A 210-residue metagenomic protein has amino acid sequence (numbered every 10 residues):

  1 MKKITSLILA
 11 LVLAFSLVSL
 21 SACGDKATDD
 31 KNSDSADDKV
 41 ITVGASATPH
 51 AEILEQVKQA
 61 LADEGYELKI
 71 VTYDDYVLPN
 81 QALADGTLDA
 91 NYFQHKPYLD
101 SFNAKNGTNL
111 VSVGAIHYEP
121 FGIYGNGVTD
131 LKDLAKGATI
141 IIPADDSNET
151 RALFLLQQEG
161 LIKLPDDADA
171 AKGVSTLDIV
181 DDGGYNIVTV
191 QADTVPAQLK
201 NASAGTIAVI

Functional and structural regions predicted by a protein language model:
M1-V40, D63: Short, low-complexity disordered leader/linker segments with a strong preference for bacterial N-terminal type II
A36-T48, Y66-T72, T139-I140: Short, well-ordered beta-strand elements
A47-K69, L78, A82: Short, polar/charged alpha-helical segment
T48, D74-Y76, G86-D100, I116-H117 (+1 more regions): Beta->alpha turn/N-cap motifs
I70-Q81, A168-A197: Short helix-initiation/N-cap motifs at beta->coil->alpha
A84-Q94, A138, L161, G183-N186 (+1 more regions): Alpha-to-beta junction loops
S101-V113, G127-V128: Ligand-binding "clamshell"
V113-K163: A conserved helix-loop-strand patch within extracytoplasmic ligand-binding domains of the periplasmic binding
